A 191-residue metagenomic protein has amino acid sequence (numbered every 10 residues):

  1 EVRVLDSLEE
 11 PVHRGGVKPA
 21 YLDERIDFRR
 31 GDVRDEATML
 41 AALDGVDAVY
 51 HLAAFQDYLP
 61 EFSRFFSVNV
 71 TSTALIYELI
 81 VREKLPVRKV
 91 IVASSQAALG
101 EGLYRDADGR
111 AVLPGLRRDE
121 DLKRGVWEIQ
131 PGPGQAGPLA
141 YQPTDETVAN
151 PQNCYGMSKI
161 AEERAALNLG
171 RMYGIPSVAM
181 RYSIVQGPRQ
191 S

Functional and structural regions predicted by a protein language model:
E1-S183: N-terminal Rossmann-like NAD(P)+-binding domain of SDR-like oxidoreductases, especially those catalyzing
P188-S191: Substrate-binding strand-loop-helix patch in Rossmann-like NAD(P)-dependent oxidoreductase/epimerase domains
